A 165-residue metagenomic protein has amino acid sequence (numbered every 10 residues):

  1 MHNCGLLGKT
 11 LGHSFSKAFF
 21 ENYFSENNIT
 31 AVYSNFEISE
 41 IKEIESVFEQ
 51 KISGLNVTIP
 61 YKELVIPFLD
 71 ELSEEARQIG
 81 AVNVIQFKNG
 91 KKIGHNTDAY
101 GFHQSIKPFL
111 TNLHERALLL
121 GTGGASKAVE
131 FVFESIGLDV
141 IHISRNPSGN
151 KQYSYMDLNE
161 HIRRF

Functional and structural regions predicted by a protein language model:
M1-H2, E160: Short, Lys/Arg-enriched, disordered terminal segments
H2-F109: Phosphate/diphosphate ligand-binding glycine-rich loop within oxidoreductases
N3, V32, R116, L138-I141: Residues at the starts of beta-strands that form the adenosine-phosphate
G8, G94-A99, I106, H114-I136 (+1 more regions): Glycine-rich adenosine-cofactor-binding loop
E21, E45, E130, N159-I162: Short amphipathic alpha-helical segments and helix-helix/interface helices
I136-Y153: NAD(P)-binding Rossmann-fold cofactor-contacting core
N150-F165: Rossmann-like adenosine-cofactor binding region
